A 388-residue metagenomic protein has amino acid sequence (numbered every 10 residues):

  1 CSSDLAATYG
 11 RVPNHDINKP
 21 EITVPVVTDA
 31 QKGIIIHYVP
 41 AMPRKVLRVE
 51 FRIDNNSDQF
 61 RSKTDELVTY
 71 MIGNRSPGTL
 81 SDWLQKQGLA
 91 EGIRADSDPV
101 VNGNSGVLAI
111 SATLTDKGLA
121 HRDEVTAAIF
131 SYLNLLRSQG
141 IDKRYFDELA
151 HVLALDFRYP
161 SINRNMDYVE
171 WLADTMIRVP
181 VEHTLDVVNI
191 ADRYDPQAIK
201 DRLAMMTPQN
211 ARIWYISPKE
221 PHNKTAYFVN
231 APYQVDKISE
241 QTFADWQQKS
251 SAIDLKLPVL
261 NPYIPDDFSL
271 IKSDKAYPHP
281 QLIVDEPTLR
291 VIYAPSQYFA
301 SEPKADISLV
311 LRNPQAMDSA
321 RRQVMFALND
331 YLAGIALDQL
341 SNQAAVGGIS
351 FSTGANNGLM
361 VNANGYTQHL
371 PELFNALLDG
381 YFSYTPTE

Functional and structural regions predicted by a protein language model:
C1-S2, T385-E388: Short, intrinsically disordered, charge-balanced linker/junction segments flanking boundaries in proteins
C1-V39, V46, S81-D82, D147-S161 (+2 more regions): Proteolytic maturation boundary segments
A41-I72, G78: Extended catalytic-interface subdomain
K45-N55, D82-I199, W214-I216, S301-P386: M16 family metallopeptidases and their MPP-like homologs
S62-L67, A127, Y227-P232, Q323-F326: Short intrinsically disordered coil segments
